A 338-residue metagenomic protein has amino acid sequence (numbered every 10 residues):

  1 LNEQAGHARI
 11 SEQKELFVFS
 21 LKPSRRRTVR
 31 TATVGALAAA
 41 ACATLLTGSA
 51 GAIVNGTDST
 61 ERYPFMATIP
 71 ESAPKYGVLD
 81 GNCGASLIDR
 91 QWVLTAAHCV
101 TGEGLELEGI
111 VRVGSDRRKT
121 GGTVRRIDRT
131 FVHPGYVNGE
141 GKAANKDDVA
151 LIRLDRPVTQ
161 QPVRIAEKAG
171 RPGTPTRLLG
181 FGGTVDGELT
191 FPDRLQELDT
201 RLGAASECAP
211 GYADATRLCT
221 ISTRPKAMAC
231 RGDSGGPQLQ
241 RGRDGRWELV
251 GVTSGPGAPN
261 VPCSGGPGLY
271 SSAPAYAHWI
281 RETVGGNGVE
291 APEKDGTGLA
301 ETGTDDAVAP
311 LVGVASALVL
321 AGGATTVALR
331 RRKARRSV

Functional and structural regions predicted by a protein language model:
L1-L94, G104, I110, A291-G303 (+2 more regions): Protease-domain processing segments flanking chymotrypsin-fold serine proteases, especially trypsin-like
F19, I53-E61, A73, I110-V158: Conserved catalytic-core segment of clan PA serine endopeptidases
F19, L87-I88, W92-V93, Q196-L202 (+2 more regions): C-terminal subregion of chymotrypsin/trypsin-like serine protease catalytic domains
D58-R62, L87, E103-L105, K119 (+6 more regions): Extracellular/periplasmic catalytic domains that process cell-envelope and extracellular macromolecules
A67, A85, Q91, T95 (+10 more regions): Terminal peptide-recognition signature
A67-I69, E108-K119, T176-G180: Short conserved beta-strand and strand-loop elements enriched in small hydrophobics with frequent Asp/Gly
S72-P74, H98-G102, S115-R118, D155-T159 (+6 more regions): Acidic glycine-/aspartate-rich tracts in secreted/extracellular proteins
R125, N145-V149, L154-P225, A273: Chymotrypsin/trypsin-fold serine protease catalytic domain
